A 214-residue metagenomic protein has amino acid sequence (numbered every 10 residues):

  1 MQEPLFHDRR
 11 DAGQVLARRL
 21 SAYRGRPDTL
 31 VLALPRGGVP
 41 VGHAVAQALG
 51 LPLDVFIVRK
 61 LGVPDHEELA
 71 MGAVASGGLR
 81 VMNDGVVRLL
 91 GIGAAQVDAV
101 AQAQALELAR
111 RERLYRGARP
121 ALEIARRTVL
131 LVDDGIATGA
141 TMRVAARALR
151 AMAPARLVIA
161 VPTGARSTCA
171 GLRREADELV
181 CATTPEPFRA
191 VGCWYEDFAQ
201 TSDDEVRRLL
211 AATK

Functional and structural regions predicted by a protein language model:
M1-K214: PRPP-associated nucleotide enzymes
